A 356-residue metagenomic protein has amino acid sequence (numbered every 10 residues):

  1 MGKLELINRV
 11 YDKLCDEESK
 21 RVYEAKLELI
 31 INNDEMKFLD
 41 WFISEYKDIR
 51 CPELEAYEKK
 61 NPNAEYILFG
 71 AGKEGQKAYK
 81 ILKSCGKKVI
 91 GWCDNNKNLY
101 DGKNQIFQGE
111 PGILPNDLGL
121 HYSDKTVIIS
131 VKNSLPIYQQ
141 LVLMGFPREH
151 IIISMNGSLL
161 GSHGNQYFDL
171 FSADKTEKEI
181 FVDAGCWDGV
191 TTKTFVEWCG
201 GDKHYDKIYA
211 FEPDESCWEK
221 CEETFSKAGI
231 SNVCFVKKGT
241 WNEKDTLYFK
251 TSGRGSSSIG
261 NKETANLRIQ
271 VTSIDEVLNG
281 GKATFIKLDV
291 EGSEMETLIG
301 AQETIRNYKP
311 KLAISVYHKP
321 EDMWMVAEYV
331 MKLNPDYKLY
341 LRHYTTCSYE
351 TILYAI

Functional and structural regions predicted by a protein language model:
M1-E65, F69, K73-I90, N95-I356: Phosphate/nucleotide-binding beta-alpha loop and adjacent structural elements of enzyme active sites
